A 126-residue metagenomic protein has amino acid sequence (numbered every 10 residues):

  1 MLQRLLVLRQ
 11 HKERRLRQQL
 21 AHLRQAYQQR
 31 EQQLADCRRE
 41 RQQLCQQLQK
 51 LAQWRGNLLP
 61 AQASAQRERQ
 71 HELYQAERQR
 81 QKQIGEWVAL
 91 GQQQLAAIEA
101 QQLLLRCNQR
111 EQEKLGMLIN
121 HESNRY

Functional and structural regions predicted by a protein language model:
M1-Y126: Charge-rich amphipathic alpha-helical interaction elements
